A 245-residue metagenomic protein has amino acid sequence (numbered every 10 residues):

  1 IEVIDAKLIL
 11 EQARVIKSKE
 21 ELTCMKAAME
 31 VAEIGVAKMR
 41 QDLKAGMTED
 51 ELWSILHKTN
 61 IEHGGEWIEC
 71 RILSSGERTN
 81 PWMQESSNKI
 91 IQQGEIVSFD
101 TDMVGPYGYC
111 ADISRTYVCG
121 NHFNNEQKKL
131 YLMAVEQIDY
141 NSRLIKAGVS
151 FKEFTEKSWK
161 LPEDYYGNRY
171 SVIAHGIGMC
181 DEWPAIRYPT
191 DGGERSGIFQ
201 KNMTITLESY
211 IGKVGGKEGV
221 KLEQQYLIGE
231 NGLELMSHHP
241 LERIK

Functional and structural regions predicted by a protein language model:
I1-K245: Active-site neighborhoods and metal-handling regions in enzymes and metal-associated proteins
